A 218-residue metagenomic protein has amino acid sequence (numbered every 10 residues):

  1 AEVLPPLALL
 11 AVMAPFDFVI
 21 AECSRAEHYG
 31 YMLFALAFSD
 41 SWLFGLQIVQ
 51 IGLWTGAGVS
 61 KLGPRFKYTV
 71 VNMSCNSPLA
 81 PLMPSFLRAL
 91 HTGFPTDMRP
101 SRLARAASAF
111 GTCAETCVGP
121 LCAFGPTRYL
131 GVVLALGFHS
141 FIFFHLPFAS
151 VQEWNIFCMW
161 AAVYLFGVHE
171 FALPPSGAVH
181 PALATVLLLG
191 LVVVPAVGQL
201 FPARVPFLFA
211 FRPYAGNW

Functional and structural regions predicted by a protein language model:
A1-W218: Alpha-helical membrane-anchoring segments
